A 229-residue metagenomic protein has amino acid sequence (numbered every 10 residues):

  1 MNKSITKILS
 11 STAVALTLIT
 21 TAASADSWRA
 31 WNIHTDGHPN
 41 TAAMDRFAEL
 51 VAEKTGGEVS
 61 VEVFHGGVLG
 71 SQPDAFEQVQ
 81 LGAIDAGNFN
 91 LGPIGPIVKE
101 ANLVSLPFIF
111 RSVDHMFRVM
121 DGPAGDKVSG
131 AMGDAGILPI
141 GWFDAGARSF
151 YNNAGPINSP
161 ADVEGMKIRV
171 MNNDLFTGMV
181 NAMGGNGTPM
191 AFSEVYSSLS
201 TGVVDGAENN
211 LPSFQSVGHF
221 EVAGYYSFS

Functional and structural regions predicted by a protein language model:
M1-T12: Bacterial N-terminal signal peptides that target proteins for export
S10-A13, D26-H115, P123-S229: N-terminal secretory/targeting leader peptides
I19-A25: Sec/Tat signal peptide C-region and signal peptidase I cleavage site
